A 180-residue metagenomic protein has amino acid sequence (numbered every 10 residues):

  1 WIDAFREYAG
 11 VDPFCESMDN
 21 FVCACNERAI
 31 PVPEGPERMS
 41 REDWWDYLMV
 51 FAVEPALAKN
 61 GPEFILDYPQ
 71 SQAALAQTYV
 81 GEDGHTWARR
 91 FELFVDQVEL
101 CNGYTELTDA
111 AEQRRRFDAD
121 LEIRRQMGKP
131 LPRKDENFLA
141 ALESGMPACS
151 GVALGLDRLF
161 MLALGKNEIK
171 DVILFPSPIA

Functional and structural regions predicted by a protein language model:
I2-A180: A translation/RNA-centric and nucleic-acid-associated enzymatic feature enriched in Class II aminoacyl-tRNA synthetases
